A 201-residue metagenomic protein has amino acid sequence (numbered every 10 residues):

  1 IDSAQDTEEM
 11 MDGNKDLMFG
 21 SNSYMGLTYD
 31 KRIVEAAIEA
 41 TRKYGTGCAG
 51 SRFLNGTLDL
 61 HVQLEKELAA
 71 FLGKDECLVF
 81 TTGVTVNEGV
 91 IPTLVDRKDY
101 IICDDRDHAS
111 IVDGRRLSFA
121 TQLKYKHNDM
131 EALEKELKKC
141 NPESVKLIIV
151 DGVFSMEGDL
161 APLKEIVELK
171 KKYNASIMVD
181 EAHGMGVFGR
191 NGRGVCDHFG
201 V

Functional and structural regions predicted by a protein language model:
I1-A70, N174: N-terminal glycine-rich, Lys/His-bearing helix-loop that initiates the first secondary-structure elements of many
G26-L27, L54-T57, A109, M130-E131 (+2 more regions): Short, small-residue-enriched loops and turns at beta-alpha junctions that line or gate enzyme active sites
S51-R52, E65-G89: Short loop-beta-helix segment that forms the pyridoxal 5′-phosphate
V90-A109: Conserved PLP-anchoring active-site segment centered on the Schiff-base-forming lysine
R97, L117-F119, Y173: Short, structured coil segments at secondary-structure junctions
L123, H127-V179: Active-site phosphate-binding strand-loop segment of PLP-dependent enzymes
N174, E181, R193-V201: Conserved active-site segment immediately N-terminal to the catalytic lysine that forms the internal aldimine
